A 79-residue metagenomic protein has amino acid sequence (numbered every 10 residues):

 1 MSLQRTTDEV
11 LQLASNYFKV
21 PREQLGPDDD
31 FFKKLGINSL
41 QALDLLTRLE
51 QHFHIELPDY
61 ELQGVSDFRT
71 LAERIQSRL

Functional and structural regions predicted by a protein language model:
S2-I37, L46, Q51-L79: Phosphopantetheine-dependent thiolation modules in NRPS/PKS and related acyl-activating systems
Q41: Two-component histidine kinase catalytic core, primarily the HATPase_c
